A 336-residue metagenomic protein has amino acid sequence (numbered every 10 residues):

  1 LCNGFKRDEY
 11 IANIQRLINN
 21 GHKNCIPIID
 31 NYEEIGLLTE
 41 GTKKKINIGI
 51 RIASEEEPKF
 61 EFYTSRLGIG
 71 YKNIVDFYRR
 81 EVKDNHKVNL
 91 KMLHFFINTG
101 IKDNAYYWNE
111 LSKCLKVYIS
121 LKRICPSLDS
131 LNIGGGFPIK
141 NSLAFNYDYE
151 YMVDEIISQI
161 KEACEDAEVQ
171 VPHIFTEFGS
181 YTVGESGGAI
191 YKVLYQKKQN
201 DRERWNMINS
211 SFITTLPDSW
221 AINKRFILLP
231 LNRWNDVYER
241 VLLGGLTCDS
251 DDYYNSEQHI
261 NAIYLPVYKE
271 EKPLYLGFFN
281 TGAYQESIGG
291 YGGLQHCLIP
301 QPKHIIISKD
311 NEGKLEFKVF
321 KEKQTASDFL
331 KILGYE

Functional and structural regions predicted by a protein language model:
L1-S130, I139: Active-site-proximal beta-alpha core segment in soluble small-molecule metabolic enzymes
I28, G49, N132-G134, F175 (+2 more regions): A structural signal for short, well-ordered beta-strand segments and their strand-loop junctions that often border
Y32, A53-E55, F96, G134 (+4 more regions): Anionic group-transfer/hydrolysis microenvironments
E33, I69-K72, D76, A105 (+10 more regions): Conserved active-site and cofactor/substrate-binding residues in soluble primary-metabolism enzymes
I97-N98, L131-N141, T176-Y181: Glycine-rich beta-strand-to-loop/alpha-helix junction loops that act as flexible
K102-N109, K140-M152, V183-Y195, Q258: Short glycine/threonine-rich loop-to-helix capping motif typified by GTGT followed within a few residues by an Asp-Pro
N109-L131, S142-H173: Catalytic cores of soluble, metal-dependent hydrolases
E155-I157, K161, E165, V169-E336: Charged (often Lys/Glu-rich) extended helix/loop segments that serve as interaction or gating elements
